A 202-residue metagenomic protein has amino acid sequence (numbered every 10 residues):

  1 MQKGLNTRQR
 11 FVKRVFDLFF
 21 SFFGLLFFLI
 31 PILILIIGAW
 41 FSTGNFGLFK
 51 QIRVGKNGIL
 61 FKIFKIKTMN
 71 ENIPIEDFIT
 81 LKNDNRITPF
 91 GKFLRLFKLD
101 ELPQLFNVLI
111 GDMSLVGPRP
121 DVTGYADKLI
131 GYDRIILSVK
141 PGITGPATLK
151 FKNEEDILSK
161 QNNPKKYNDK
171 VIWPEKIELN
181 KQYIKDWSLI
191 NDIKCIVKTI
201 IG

Functional and structural regions predicted by a protein language model:
Q2-E71, Y183-G202: A hydrophobic, helix-centered structural microdomain
K3, F78, F90-F93, K181: Conserved short-loop catalytic and cofactor-binding motifs
L5-R8, L18, S138-G202: C-terminal terminal-structure detector
S21, F49, T88-K92, G124 (+1 more regions): Positions in alpha-helical segments
I34-I37, K50-I52, I130-S138, P164-K170: Intrinsically disordered, low-complexity boundary segments flanking structured domains
L35, F49, F78, V116-P118 (+2 more regions): Short, hydrophobic secondary-structure boundary micro-motifs
F46-R86, A147-W173: Short, glycine-rich, amphipathic interfacial segments at transmembrane boundaries or analogous
L81-A147, I196: A short, structured surface patch at a secondary-structure boundary
